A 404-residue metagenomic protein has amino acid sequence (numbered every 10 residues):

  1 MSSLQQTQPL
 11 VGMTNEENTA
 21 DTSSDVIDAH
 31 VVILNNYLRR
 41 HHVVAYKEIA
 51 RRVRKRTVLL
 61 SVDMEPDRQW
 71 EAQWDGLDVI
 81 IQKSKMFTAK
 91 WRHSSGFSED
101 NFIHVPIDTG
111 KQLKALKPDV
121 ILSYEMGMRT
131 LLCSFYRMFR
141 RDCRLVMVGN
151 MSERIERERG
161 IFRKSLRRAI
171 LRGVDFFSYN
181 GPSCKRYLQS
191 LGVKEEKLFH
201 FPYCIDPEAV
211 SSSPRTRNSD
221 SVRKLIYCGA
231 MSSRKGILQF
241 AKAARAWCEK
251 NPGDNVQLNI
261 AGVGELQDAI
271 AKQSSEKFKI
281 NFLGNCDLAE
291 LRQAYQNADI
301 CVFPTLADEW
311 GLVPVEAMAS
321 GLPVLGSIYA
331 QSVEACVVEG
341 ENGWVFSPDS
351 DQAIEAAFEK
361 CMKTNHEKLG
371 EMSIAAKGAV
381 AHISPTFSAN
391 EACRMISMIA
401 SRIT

Functional and structural regions predicted by a protein language model:
M128-R129, C143-I161, G173-F176: A short, histidine- and acid-enriched strand-loop-helix "catalytic/donor-clamping" loop that lines the nucleotide-sugar
R168, R172-S213, S219-D220: Donor nucleotide-sugar binding/catalytic pocket of nucleotide-sugar-dependent glycosyltransferases
T216-K235, A241-R245, N259: Conserved donor-binding/catalytic core segment of Leloir-type glycosyltransferases
D268-C286: Nucleotide-activated donor-binding/catalytic signature segment of Leloir-type glycosyltransferases, i.e., the conserved
N285-C286, Q293-A298: Short alpha-helical donor nucleotide-sugar binding micro-motif in glycosyltransferases
L306: Aromatic "clamp/platform" in nucleotide-sugar-dependent glycosyltransferases that forms part of the donor/acceptor
P323-S327, V337: Short hydrophobic beta-strand element within catalytic cores of glycosyltransferases and related nucleotide-activated
E339-G340, W344-D351, E359-H366: Conserved acidic donor-binding segment of nucleotide-sugar-dependent glycosyltransferases
